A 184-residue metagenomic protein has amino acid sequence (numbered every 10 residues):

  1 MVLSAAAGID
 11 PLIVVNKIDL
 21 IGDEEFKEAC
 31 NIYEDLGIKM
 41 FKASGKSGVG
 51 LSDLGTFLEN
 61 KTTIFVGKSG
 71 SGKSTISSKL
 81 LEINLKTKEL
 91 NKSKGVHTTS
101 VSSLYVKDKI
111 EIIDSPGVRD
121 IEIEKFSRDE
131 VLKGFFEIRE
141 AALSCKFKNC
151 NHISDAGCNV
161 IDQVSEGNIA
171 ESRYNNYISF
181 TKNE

Functional and structural regions predicted by a protein language model:
L3-P11, I18, N31, K39 (+2 more regions): Helix-rich effector regions associated with P-loop NTPase G domains
L20-S71: Canonical P-loop GTPase G-domain recognition
D23-F26, K73, T98, E124: Alpha-helix N-cap/helix-start motif
